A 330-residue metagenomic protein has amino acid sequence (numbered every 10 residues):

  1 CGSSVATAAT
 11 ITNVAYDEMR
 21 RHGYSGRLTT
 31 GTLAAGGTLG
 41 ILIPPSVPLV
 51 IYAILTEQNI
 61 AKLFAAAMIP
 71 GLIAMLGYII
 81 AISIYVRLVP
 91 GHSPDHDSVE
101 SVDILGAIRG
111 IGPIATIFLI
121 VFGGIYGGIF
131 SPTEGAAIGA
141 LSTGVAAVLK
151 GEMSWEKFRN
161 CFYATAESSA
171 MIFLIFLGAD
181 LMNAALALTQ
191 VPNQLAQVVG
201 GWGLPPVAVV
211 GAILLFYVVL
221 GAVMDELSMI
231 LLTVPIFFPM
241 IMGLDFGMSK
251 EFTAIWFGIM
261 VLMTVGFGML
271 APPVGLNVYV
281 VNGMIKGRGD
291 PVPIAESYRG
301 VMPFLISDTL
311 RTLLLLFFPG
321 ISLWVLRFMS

Functional and structural regions predicted by a protein language model:
C1-S330: Alpha-helical transmembrane segments of multi-pass membrane transport proteins
